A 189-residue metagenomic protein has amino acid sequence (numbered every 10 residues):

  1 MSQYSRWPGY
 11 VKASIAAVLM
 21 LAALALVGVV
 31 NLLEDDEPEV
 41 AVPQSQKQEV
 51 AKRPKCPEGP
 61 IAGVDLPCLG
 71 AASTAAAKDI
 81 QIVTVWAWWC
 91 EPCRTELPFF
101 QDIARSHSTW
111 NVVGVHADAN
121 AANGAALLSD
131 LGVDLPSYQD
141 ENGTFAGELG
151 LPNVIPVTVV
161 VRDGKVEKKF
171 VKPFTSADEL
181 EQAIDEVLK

Functional and structural regions predicted by a protein language model:
M1-D65: N-terminal targeting signals for export/organelle localization
C56-Q81: A short beta-strand-turn-helix
L66-L69, P136-D140: Short acidic-hydrophobic, aromatic-tinged amphipathic segments that line or gate anion-handling sites
A72-R94, F100: Short active-site neighborhood of thiol/selenol oxidoreductases, capturing the structured segment around
D79-I80, S108-N111, L135: Loop/turn elements at helix/coil->beta-strand transitions in domains of secreted/extracellular proteins
I82-V83, V112, T158: Hydrophobic beta-strand anchors of alpha/beta hydrolase catalytic cores
R94-L131, E141-E148: Structural microenvironment flanking redox-active thiols in thiol-disulfide oxidoreductases
S129-V133, E141-K189: Thiol/disulfide oxidoreductase modules built on the thioredoxin-like
